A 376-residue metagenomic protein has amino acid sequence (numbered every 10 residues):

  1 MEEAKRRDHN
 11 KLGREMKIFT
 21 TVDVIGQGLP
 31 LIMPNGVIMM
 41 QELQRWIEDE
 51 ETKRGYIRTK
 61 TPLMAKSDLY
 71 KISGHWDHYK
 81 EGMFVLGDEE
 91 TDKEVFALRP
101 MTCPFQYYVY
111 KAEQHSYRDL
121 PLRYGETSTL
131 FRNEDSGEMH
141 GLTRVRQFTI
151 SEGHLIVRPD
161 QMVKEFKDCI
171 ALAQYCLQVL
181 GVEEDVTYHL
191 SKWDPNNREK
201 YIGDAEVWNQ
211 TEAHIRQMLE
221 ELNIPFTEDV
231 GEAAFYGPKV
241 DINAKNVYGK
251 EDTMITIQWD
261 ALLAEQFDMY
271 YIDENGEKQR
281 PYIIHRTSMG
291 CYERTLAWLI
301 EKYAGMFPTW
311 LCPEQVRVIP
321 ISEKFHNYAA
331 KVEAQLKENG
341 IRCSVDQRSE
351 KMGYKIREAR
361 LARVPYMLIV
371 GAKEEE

Functional and structural regions predicted by a protein language model:
M1-E376: NTP/phosphate- and nucleic-acid-binding module
